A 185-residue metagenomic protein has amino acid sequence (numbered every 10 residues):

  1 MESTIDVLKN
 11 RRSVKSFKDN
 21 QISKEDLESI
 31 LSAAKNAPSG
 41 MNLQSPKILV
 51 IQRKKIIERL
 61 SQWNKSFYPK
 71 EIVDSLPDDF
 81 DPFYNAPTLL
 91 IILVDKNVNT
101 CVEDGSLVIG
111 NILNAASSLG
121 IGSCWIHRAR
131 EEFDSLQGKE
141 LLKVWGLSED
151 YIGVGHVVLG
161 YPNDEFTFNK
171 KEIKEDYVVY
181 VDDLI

Functional and structural regions predicted by a protein language model:
M1-I185: Acidic, surface-exposed loops and disordered segments
